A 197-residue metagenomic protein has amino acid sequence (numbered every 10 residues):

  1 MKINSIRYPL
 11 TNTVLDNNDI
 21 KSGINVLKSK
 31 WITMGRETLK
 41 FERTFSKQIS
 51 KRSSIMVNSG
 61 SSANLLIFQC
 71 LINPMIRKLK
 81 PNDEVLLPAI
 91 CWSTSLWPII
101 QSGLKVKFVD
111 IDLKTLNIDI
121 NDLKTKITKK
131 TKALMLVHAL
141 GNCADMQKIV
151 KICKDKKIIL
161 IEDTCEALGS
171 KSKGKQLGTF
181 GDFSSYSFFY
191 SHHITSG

Functional and structural regions predicted by a protein language model:
M1-I32, R36: N-terminal "arm"/small-domain region of PLP-dependent enzymes with the aminotransferase-like
N12-T13, A89, A139, S187: Conserved donor-binding loops in enzymes that form glycosidic bonds
K21, N25-K28, R36-S50, N121-K129 (+1 more regions): Replace "anionic and nucleotidyl ligands
W31, G35-E84, P98-Q101, F108-D110: Phosphate-binding glycine-rich loop
M34-T38, G60-N64, C91-W92, L116 (+2 more regions): Conserved donor sugar-nucleotide recognition element shared by glycan-biosynthetic enzymes
N73-A139, C143-D155, I159-T164, K171: PLP-dependent aminotransferase-like
E162-G197: Conserved active-site segment immediately N-terminal to the catalytic lysine that forms the internal aldimine
